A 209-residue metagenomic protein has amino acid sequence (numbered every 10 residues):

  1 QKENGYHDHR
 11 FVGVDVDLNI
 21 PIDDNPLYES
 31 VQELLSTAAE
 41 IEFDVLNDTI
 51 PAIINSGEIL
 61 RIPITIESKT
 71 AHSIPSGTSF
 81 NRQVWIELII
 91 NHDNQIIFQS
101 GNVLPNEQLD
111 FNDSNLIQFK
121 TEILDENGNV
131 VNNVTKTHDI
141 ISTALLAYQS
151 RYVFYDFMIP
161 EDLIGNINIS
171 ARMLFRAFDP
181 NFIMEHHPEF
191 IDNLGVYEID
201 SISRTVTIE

Functional and structural regions predicted by a protein language model:
Q1-V130, V134-K136, I141-A147, D156-I159 (+1 more regions): Primarily the internal scaffold of c-type cytochrome electron-transfer domains, especially repeated/multiheme c-type
S150-Y152: Long, low-complexity intrinsically disordered regions in metazoan regulatory proteins
G165-I169: Exposed beta-strand face motif in extracellular beta-rich ectodomains
